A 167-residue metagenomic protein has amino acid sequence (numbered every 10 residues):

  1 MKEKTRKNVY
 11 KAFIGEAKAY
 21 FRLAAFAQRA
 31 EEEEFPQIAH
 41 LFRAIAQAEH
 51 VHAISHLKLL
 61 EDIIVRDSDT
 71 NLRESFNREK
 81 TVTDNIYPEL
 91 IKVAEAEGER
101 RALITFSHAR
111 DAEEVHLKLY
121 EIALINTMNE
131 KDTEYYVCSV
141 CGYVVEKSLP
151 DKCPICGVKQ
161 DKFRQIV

Functional and structural regions predicted by a protein language model:
M1-V167: Non-heme di-metal
